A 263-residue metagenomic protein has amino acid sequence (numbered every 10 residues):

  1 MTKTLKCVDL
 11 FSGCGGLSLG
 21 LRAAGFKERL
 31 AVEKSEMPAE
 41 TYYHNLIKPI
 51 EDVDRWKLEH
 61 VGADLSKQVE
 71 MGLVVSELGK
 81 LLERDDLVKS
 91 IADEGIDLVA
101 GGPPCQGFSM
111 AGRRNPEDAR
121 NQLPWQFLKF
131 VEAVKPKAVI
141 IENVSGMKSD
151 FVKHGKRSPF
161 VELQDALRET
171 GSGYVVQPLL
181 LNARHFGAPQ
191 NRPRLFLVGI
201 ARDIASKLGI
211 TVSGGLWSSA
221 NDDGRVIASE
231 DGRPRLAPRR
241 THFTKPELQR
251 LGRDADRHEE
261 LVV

Functional and structural regions predicted by a protein language model:
T2-A138, V144-V161, R168: Core alpha/beta nucleotide-donor-binding catalytic domains of modification enzymes
R84-G95, F108-V263: Class I S-adenosyl-L-methionine
